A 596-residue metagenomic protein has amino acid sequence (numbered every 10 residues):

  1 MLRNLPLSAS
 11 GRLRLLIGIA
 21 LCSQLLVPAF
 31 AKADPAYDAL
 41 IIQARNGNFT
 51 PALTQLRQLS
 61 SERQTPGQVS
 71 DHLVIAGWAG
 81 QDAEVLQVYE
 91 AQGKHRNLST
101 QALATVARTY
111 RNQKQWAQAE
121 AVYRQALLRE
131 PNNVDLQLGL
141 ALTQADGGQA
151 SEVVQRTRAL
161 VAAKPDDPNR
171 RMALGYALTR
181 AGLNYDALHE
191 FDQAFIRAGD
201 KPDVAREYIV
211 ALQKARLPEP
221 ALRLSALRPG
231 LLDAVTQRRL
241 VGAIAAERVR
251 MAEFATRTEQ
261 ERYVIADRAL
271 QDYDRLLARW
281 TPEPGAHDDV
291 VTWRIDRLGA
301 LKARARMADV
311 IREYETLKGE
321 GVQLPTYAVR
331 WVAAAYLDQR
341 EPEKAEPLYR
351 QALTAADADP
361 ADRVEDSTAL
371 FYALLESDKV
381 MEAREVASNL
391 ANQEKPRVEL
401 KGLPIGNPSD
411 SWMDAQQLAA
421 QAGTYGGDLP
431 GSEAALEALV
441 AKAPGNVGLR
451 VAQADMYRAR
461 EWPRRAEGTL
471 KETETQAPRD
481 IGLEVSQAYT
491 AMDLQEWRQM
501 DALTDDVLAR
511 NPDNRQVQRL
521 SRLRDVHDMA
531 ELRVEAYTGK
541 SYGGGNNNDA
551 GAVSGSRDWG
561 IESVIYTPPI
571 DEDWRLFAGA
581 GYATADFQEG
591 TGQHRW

Functional and structural regions predicted by a protein language model:
L26-W78, D82, Q87, Q101: N-terminal leader/linker segments that initiate helical-solenoid repeat arrays
D34, R238-G299, A303, R312 (+7 more regions): Outer-membrane beta-barrel initiation region
R45-N46, W78-A79, T109-Q113, T143-G147 (+10 more regions): Register position in tetratricopeptide repeats
Q58-L59, A91-Q92, Q125-A126, A159-L160 (+10 more regions): Canonical positions in the second alpha-helix
S61-E62, H95-R96, R129, A163 (+9 more regions): Structural marker of alpha-solenoid helical repeat scaffolds
